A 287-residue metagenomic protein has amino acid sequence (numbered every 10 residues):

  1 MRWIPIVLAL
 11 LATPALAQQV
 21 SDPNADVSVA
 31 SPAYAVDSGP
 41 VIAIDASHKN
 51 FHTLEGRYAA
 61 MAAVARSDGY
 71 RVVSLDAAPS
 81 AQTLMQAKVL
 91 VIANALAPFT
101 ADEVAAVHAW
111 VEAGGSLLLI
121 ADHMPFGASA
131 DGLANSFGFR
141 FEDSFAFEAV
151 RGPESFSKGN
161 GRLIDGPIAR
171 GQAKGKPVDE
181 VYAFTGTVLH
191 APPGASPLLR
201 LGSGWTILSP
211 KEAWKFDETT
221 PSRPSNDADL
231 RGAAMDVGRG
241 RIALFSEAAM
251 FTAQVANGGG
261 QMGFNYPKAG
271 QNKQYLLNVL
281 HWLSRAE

Functional and structural regions predicted by a protein language model:
M1-I4: Positively charged n-region of N-terminal signal peptides that target proteins for export
A12-P14: N-terminal signal peptide c-region/cleavage motif recognized by signal peptidases
A17-E287: Short, surface-exposed patches at the edges or C-terminal ends of soluble domains, predominantly
